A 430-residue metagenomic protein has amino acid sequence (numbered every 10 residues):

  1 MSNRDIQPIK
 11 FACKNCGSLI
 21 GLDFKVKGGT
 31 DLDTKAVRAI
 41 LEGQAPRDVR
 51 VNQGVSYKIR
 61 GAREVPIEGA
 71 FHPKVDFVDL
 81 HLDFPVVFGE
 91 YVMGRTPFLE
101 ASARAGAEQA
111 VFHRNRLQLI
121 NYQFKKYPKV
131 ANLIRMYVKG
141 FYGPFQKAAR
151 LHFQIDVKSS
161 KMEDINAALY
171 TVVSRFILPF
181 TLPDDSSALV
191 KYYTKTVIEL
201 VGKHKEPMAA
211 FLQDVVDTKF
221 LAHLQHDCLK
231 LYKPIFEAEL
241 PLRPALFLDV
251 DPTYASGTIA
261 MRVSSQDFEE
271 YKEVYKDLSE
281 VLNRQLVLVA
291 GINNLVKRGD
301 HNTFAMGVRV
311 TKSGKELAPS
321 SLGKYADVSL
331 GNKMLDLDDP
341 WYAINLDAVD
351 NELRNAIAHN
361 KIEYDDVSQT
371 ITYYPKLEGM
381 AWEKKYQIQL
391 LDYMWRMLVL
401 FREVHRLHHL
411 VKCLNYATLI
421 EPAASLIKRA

Functional and structural regions predicted by a protein language model:
M1-K272, P422-A430: Extended intrinsically disordered or low-complexity regions, especially N/C-terminal cytosolic tails and loops, rather
N15, L19-L22, K27-G29, L41-P46 (+2 more regions): Amphipathic, Lys/Arg-enriched alpha-helical patches that create a basic surface for binding polyanionic ligands
S186, V190, K297-R309, L414-I427: Short glycine-rich, low-complexity/disordered patches
D227, L231, I235-A238, L278-V281 (+4 more regions): Amphipathic alpha-helices that form helix-helix packing interfaces
I259-Q266, D327-D339, L377-A381: Short, charged/polar, low-complexity loop and linker segments that flank or interrupt alpha-helical bundles
K272-G331: Short, contiguous, well-structured surface segments enriched in hydrophobic/aromatic residues
L295-N302, H359, E363-V367, E403 (+1 more regions): Intrinsically disordered or highly flexible coil/loop and linker segments, enriched in small and charged/polar residues
L322-V367: Short, mixed-charge amphipathic alpha-helical segments
